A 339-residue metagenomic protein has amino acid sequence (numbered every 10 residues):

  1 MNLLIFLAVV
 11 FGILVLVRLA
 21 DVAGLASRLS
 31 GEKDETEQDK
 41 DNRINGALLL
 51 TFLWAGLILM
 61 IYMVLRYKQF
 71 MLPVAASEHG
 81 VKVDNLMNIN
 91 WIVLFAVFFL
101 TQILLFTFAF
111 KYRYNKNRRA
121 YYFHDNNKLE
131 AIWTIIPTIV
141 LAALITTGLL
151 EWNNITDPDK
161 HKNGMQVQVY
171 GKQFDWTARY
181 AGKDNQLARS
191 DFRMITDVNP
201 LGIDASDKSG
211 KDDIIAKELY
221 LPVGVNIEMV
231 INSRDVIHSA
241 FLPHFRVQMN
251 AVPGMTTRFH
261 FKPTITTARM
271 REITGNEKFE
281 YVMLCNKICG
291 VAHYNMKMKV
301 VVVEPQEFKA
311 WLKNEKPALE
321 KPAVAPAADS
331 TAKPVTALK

Functional and structural regions predicted by a protein language model:
M1-V93: Hydrophobic alpha-helical segments
V10-L14, I92, A96, L100 (+2 more regions): Residues within alpha-helical transmembrane segments of multi-pass membrane proteins, especially transporters, ion
D34-E37, Y62-I89, Q102-K339: Non-transmembrane, membrane-proximal soluble domains of secreted or membrane proteins
